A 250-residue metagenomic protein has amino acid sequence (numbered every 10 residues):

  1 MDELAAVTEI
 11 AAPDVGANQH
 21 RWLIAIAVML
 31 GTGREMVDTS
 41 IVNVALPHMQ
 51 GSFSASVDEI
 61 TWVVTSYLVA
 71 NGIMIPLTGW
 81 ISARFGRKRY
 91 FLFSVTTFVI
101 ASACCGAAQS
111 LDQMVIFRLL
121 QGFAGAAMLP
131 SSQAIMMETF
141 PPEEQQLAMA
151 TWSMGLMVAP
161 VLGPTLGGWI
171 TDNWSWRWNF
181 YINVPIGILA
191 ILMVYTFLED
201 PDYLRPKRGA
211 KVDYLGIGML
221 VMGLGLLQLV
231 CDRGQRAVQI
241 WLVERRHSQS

Functional and structural regions predicted by a protein language model:
D2-F197: Transmembrane-helix bundle of Major Facilitator Superfamily
D172-S250: Hydrophobic transmembrane-helix bundles of small-molecule transporters
